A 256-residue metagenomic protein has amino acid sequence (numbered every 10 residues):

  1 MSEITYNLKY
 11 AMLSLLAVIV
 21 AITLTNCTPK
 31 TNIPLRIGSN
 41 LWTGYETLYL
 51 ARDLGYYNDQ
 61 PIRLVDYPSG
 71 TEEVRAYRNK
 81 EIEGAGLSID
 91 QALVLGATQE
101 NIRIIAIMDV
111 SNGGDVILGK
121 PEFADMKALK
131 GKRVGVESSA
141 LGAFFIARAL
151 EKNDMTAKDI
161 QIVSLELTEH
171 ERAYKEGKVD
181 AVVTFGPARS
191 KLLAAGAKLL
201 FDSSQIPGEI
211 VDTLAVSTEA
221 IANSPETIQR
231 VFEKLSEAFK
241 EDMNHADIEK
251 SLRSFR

Functional and structural regions predicted by a protein language model:
S2-L13: Bacterial N-terminal signal peptides that target proteins for export
L13-I19: Sec-dependent N-terminal signal peptides
T23-N26: C-terminal motif of bacterial Sec signal peptides marking the signal peptidase cleavage site
K30-T156, Q161-S164, D180-G186, K198-D202 (+1 more regions): Short, glycine-/small- and polar/acidic-enriched structural segments that line small-molecule recognition paths
Q91, I162-V163, T168-F255: Pocket-lining segment of extracytoplasmic ligand-binding domains
